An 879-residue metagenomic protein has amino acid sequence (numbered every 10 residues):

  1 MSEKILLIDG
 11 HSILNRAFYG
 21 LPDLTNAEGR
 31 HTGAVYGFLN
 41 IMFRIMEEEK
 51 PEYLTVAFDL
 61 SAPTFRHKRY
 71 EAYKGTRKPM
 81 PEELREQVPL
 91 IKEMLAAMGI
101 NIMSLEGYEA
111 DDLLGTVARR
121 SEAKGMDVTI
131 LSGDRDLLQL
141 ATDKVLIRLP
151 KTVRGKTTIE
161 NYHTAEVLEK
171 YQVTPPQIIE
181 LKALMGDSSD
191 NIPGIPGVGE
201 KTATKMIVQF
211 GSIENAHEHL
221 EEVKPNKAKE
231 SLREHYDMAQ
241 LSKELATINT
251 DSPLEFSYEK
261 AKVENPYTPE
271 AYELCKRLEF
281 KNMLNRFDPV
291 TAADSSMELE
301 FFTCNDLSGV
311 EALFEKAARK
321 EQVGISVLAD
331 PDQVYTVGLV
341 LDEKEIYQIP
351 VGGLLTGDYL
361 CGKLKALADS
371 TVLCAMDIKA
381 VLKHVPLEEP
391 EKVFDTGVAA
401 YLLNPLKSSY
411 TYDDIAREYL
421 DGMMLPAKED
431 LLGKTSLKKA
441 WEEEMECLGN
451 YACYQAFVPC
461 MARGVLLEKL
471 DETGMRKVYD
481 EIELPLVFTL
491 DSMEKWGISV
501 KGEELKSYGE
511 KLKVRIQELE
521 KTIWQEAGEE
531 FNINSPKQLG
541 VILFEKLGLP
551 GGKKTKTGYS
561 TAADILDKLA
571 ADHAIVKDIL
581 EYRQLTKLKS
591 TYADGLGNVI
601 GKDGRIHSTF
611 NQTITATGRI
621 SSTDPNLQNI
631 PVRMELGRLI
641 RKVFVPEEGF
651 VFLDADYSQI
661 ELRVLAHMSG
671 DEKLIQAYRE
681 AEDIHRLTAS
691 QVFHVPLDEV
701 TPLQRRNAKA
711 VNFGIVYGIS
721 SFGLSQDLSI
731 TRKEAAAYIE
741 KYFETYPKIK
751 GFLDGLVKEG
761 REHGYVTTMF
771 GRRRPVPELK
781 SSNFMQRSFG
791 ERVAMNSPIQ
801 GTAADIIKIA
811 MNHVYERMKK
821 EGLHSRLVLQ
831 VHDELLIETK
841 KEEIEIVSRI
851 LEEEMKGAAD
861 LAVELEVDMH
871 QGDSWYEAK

Functional and structural regions predicted by a protein language model:
S2, T25-N26, G75-D251: Extended two-metal-dependent nuclease catalytic cores across DNA- and RNA-processing enzymes
I5-L6, G10, R16-T55, E71-A72 (+4 more regions): Conserved RNase H-like, two-metal-ion catalytic cores of nucleic-acid enzymes
L7-I8, I130-S132, G324-S326, V393-F394 (+2 more regions): Short hydrophobic beta-strand that contains or immediately precedes a catalytic carboxylate
R154-K182, S189, F301, Q333-D471 (+3 more regions): Active-site-proximal helix-loop-helix substrate-binding element of RNase H-like nuclease domains
H235-L354, T435-V632, V645, V651 (+7 more regions): Conserved "right-hand" nucleotidyltransferase catalytic core of DNA-directed polymerases
L339-E343, L403, S409-D430, Y451-C453 (+2 more regions): Function-dense linear segments that define catalytic or interfacial modules in macromolecule-processing proteins
W441, K495, H607-S608, Q612-T615 (+4 more regions): Conserved catalytic core of nucleic-acid polymerases
V514-K521, Q525-K577, E744-R792, N796 (+2 more regions): C-terminal polymerase-core module
